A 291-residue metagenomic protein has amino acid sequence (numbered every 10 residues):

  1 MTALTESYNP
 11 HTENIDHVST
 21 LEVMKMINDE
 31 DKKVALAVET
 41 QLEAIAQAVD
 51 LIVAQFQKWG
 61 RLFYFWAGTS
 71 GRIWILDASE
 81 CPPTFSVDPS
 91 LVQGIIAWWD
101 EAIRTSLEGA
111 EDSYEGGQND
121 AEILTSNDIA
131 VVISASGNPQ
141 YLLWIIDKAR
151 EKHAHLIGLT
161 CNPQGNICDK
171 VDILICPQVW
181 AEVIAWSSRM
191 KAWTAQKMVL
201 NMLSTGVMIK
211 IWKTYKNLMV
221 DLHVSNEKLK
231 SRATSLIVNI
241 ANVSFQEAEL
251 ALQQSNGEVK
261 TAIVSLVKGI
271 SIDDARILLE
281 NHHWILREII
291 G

Functional and structural regions predicted by a protein language model:
M1-A37: Cofactor-/ligand-binding subdomain signature composed of acidic, glycine-rich, tryptophan-containing flexible loops
N28-K33, Q93-R104, N242, N256: Gly-rich Lys/Arg/Thr-decorated short loops/hinges at beta-loop-alpha junctions or inter-strand turns that position
V34-E43, V132-P139: Short, glycine-rich nucleotide/cofactor-binding loops
T40-Q55: A short, well-structured juxtamembrane/interface segment
E43, Q47, Q140, T194 (+3 more regions): Charged, alpha-helix-enriched surfaces in structured cytosolic catalytic cores of large nucleotide-utilizing machines
L62-I211: Glycine-rich phosphate-binding loops that contact phosphosugars or nucleotide phosphates
S126, V207-G291: Short, amphipathic alpha-helical interaction segments embedded in low-complexity terminal/linker regions of eukaryotic
